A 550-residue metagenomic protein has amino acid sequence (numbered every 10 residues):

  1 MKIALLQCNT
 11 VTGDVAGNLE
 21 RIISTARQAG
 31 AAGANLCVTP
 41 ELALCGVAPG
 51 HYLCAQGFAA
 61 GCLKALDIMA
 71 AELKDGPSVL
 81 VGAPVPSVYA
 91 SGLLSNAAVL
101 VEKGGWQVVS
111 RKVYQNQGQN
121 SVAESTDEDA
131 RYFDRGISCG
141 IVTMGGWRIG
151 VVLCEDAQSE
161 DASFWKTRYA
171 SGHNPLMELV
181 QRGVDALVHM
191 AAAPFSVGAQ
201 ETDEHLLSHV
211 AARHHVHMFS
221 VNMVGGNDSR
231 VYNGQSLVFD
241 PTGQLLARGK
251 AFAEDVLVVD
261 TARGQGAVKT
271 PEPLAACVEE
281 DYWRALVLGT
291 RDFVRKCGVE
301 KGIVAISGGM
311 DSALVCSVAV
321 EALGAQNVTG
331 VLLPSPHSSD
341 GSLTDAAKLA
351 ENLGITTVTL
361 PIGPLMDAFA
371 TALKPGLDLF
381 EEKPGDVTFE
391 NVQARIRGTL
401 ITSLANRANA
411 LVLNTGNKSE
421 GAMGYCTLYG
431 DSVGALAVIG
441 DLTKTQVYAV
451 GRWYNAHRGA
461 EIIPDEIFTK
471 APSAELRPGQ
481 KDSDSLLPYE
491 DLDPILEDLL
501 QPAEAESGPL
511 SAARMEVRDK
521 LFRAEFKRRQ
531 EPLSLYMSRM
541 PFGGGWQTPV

Functional and structural regions predicted by a protein language model:
M1-A305, C316-A325, L332, T357: Enzyme catalytic cores with a strong preference for nitrogen-chemistry domains
K2, G145, H215-V216, P241 (+2 more regions): ATP/NTP-dependent adenylation/nucleotidyl-transfer catalytic domains that generate, transfer, or process NMP-activated
